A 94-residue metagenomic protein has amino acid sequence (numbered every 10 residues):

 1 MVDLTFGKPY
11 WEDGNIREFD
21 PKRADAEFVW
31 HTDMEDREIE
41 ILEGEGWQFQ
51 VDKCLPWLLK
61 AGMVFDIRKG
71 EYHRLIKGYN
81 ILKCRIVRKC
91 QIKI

Functional and structural regions predicted by a protein language model:
M1-F19: Transition segment at domain starts
G14-M34, D66-K69: Conserved short histidine dyad/triad with adjacent acidic residue
T32-Q48: Short, conserved beta-strand element in jelly-roll/cupin
W47-Q50, C84: Short hydrophobic/aromatic-rich beta-strand segments that constitute the beta-sheet cores of beta-sandwich/beta-barrel
D52-G70: Short acidic-glycine-tyrosine-enriched beta hairpin
R68-I94: Ligand-binding loop in jelly-roll beta-barrel domains
